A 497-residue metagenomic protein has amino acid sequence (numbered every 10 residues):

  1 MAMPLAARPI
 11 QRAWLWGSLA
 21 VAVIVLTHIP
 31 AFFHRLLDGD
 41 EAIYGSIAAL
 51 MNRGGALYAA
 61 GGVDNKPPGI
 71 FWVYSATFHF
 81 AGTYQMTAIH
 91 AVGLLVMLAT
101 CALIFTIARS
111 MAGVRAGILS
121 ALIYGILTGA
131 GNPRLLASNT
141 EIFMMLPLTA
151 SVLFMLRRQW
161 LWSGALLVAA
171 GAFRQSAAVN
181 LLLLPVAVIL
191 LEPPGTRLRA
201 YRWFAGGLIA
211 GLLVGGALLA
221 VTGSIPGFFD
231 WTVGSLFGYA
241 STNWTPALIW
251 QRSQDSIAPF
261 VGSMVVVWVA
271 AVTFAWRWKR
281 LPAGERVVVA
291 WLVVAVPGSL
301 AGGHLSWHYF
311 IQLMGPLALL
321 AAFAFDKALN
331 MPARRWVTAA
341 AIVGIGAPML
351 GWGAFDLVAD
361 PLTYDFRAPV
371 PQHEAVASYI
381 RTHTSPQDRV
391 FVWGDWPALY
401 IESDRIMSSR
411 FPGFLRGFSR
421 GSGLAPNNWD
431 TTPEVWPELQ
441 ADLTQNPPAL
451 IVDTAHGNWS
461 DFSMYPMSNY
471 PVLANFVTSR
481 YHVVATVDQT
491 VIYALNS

Functional and structural regions predicted by a protein language model:
P4-L5, N180-I209, V272-K279, L319 (+1 more regions): Perimembrane helix-loop-helix junctions
S18, A205-A210, D326-A354: Signature aromatic-anchored transmembrane alpha helix within multi-pass, membrane-resident enzymes that catalyze glycan
A22, A91-M111, L119, I126 (+1 more regions): Transmembrane-helix motifs of polytopic, lipid-linked glycan transferases
G45-A49, A60-T87: Short hydrophobic/aromatic helix or loop-helix immediately within or flanking a transmembrane segment in polytopic
L103, F143-W162, L166-L167, L317-L320: Specific aromatic-rich, kink-prone transmembrane helix
S163, L182, F366-S422, N428-W429 (+2 more regions): Short periplasmic/luminal acceptor-recognition loop of GT-C membrane glycosyltransferases, typified by
A258-E285, V289-V296, A321: Hydrophobic, aromatic-rich transmembrane alpha-helices and their immediate juxtamembrane boundary segments
V296-P297, G302-W336: Hydrophobic/aromatic-rich transmembrane helices and adjacent perimembrane loops
